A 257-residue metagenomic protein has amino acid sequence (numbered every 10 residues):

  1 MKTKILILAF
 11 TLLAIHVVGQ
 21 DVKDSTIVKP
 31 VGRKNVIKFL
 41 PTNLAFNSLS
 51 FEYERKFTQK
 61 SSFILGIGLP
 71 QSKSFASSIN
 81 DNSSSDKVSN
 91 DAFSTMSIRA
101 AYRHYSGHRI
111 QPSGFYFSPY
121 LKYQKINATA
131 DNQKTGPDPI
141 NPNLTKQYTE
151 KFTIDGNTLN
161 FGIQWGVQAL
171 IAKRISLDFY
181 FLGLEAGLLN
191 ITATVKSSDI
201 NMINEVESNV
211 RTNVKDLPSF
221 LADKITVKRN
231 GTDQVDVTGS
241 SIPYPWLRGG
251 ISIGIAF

Functional and structural regions predicted by a protein language model:
M1-S25, I253-F257: Bacterial Sec-dependent N-terminal signal peptides
S25-K34, Q59-K60, G107-F115, I171-L177: Short loop/turn motifs that connect adjacent beta-strands in outer-membrane beta-barrel proteins
I27-V28, K38-L40, G68, S72-S97 (+2 more regions): Extracellular/periplasm-exposed beta-strand and loop segments of Gram-negative cell-envelope proteins, dominated by
V31-L49, S62-P70: Transmembrane beta-strand segments that form the barrel wall of outer-membrane beta-barrel proteins
F39, Y53, L65-I67, A100 (+4 more regions): Membrane-embedded beta-strand positions of outer-membrane beta-barrel proteins
T42-L44, G68-P70, Y120-Q124, L182-L184 (+1 more regions): Outer-membrane beta-barrel pore domains and translocons
S50, F57-Q59, A100-I110, V167-K173 (+1 more regions): Outer-membrane beta-barrel proteins
R103, P243-F257: Outer-membrane beta-barrel "beta-signal"
